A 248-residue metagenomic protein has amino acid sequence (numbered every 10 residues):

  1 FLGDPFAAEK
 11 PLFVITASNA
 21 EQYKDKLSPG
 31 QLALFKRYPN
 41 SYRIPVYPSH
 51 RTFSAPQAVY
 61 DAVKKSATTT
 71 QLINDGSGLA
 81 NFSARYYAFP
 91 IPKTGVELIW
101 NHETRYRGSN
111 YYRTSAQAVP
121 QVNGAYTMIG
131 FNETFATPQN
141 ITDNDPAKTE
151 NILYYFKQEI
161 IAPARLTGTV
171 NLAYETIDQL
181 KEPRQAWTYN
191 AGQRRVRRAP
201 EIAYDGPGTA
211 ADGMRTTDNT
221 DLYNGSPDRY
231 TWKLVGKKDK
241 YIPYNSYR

Functional and structural regions predicted by a protein language model:
F1-P183, N190: Solvent-exposed N-terminal domain segments of exported/luminal and surface proteins
Y154, T169-Y247: Acidic, serine/threonine- and glycine-rich low-complexity intrinsically disordered segments that serve as flexible
